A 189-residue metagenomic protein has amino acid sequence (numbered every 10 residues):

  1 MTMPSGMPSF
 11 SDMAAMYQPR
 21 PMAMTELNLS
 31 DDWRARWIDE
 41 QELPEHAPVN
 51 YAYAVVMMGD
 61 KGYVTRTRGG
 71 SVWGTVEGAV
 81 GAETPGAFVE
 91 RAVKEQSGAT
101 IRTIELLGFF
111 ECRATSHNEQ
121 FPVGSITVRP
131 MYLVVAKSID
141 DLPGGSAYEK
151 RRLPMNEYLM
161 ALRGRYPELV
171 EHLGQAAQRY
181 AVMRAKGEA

Functional and structural regions predicted by a protein language model:
T2-Y53: Acidic, metal-coordinating catalytic segment for phosphate/diphosphate chemistry, firing primarily on the Nudix
W37-L43, R113-S116, V123-I126, R179 (+1 more regions): Class I (Rossmann-like) S-adenosyl-L-methionine-dependent methyltransferase catalytic domain, capturing the SAM-binding
A54, L106, Y132-V134: A structural signal for short, well-ordered beta-strand segments
M57-Q96: Conserved Nudix-box catalytic region and its N-terminal flanking loop in Nudix hydrolases and closely related
T100-F109: A short coil-to-beta-strand element that immediately follows conserved catalytic motifs
F110-D141: Active-site-adjacent beta-strand/loop module that shapes the phosphate/pyrophosphate-binding cleft
P130-L133, L142-A176: NUDIX/MutT-family hydrolases
E171-A189: Charge-rich, low-complexity intrinsically disordered segments
